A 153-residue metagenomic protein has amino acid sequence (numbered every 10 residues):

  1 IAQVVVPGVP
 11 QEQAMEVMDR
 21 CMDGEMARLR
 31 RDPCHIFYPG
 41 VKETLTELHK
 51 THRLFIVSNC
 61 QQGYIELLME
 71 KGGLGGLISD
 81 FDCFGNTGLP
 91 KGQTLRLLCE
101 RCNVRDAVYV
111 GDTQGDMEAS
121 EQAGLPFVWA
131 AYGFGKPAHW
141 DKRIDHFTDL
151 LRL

Functional and structural regions predicted by a protein language model:
I1-V5, M69-G72: N-terminal-biased segments
Q3-G40: Metal-dependent phosphoesterase signature
V5-V9, D32-H35, I56, N86 (+2 more regions): Short N-terminal micro-motifs specific to bacterial/archaeal maturation and metal-cluster initiation sites
R20, G24-A27, L48, L74 (+1 more regions): Generic signal for short, ordered secondary-structure residues within or immediately flanking folded domains
C21, I36-G40, C60-Q61, N86 (+1 more regions): Short beta->alpha linker loops
A27-I56, Q62, E66, G92: Short, acidic loop-to-helix structural element flanking the phosphoryl-transfer center in phosphate-processing enzymes
T46, Q62, E66-L153: Asp-based, Mg2+/Mn2+-dependent phosphohydrolase catalytic module
